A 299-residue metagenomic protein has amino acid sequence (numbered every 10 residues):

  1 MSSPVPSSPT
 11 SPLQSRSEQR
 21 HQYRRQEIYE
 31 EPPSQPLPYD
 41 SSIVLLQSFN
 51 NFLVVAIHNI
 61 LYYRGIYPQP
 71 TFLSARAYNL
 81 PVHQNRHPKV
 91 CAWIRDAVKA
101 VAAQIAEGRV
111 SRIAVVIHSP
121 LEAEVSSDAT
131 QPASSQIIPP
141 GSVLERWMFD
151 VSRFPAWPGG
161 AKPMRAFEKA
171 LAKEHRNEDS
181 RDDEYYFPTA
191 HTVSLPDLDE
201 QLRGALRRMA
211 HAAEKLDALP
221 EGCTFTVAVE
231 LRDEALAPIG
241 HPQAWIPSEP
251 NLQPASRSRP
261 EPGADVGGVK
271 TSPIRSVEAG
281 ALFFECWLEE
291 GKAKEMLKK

Functional and structural regions predicted by a protein language model:
S2-N85, K89-C91, Q104-K299: Long protein-protein interaction modules used by eukaryotic assembly/scaffold proteins
I94: Aromatic-residue-lined binding/catalytic grooves and analogous aromatic/hydrophobic interfacial grooves in multimeric
